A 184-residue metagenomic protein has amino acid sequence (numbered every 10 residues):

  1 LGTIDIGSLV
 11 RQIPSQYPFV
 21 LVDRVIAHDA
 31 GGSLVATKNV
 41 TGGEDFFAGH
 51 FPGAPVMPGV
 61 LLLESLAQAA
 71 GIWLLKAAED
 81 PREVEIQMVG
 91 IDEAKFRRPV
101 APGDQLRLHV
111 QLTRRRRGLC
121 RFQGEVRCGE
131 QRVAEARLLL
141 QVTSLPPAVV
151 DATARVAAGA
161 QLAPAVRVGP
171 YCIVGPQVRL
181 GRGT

Functional and structural regions predicted by a protein language model:
L1-V56, R82-E85, R97-A101, R117-L119 (+2 more regions): Non-catalytic linker/capping segments at the edges of enzyme domains
G2-T3, A69-R107, V133, T184: Hydrophobic beta-strand-centered segment that forms part of the acyl-chain substrate-binding groove
F19-L21, L106, C120, V150 (+1 more regions): Hydrophobic core residues within well-ordered beta-strands of beta-rich domains
V25, S33, Q105, A165-R167 (+1 more regions): Residue-level marker of beta-strand positions
A48-P58, L62-L75, M88: Compact, glycine-rich, soluble single-domain proteins
A148, A154, A160, A165-V168 (+3 more regions): A structural motif detector for beta-strand N-caps
